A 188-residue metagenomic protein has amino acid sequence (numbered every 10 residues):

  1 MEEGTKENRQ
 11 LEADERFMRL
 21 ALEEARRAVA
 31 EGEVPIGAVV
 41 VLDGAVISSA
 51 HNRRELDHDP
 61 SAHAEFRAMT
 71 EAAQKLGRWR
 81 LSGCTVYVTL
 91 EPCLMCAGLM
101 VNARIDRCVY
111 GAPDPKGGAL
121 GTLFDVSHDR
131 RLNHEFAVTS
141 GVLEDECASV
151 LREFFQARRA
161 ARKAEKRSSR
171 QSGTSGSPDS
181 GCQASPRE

Functional and structural regions predicted by a protein language model:
M1-A28, M95, L99-E188: Zinc-dependent deaminase
L11, R54-E55: A short, polar/acidic, helix/strand-boundary loop motif
A21, A25-A28, A38, S48 (+2 more regions): Small-residue (primarily alanine) positions within well-ordered alpha-helices, especially packing/interaction faces
G32-I36, S82: Short, basic and Ser/Thr-rich N-terminal targeting/leader segments
I36-G44: Short beta-strand scaffold segments in enzyme catalytic cores
I47-R54, E135: Short beta->alpha transition motifs characteristic of CBS
L56-F66: A short, polar/charged loop-to-alpha-helix boundary motif
R78-L90: Immediate flanking context of iron-sulfur cluster ligation sites
